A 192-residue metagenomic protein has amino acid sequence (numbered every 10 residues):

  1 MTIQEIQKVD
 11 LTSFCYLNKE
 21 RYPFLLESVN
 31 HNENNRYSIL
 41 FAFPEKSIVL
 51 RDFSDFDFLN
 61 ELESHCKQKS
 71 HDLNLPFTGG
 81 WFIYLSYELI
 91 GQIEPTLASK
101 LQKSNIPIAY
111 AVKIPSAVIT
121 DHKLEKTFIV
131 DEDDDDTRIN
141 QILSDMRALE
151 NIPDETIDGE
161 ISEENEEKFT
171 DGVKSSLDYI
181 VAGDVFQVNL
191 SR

Functional and structural regions predicted by a protein language model:
M1-R192: Signature of the chorismate-utilizing enzyme
